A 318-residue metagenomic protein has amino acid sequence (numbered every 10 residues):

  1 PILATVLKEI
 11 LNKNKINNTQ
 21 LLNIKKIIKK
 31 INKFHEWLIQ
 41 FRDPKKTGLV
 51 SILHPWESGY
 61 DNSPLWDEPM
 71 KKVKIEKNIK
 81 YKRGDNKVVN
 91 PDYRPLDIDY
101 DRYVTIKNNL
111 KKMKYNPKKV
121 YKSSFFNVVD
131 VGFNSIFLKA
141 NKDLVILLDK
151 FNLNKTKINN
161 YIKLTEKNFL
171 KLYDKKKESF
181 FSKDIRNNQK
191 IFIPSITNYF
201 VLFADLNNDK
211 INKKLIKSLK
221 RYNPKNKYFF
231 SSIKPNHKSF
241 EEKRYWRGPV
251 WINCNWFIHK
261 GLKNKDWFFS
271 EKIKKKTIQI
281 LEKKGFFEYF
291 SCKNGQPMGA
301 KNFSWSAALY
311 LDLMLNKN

Functional and structural regions predicted by a protein language model:
P1-T5, K26-K30, V128-A140, F192-I196 (+2 more regions): Aromatic- and histidine-enriched alpha-helix N-cap/loop-to-helix transition segments that scaffold the rims
I2-M70: Internal, well-ordered domain-core segments that constitute the primary functional module of diverse proteins
I2-T19, S135-L153, F200-K210, W256-W267 (+1 more regions): Well-ordered alpha-helical scaffold segments within catalytic/enzyme domains
L7-K15, I31-K46, N141-L148, N152 (+4 more regions): A generic secondary-structure signal for well-formed alpha-helical elements
N18-L38, A140, F151-L170, K210-Y222 (+1 more regions): Extended, well-ordered alpha-helical scaffold segments
T47-V128, L164-V250, K276-N318: Extended glycan-interaction surfaces of carbohydrate-active proteins
M113-N168: C-terminal transactivation domains of fungal Zn(2)-Cys(6)
S239-R244, N255-F257, G261: Short, local alpha-helical segments
